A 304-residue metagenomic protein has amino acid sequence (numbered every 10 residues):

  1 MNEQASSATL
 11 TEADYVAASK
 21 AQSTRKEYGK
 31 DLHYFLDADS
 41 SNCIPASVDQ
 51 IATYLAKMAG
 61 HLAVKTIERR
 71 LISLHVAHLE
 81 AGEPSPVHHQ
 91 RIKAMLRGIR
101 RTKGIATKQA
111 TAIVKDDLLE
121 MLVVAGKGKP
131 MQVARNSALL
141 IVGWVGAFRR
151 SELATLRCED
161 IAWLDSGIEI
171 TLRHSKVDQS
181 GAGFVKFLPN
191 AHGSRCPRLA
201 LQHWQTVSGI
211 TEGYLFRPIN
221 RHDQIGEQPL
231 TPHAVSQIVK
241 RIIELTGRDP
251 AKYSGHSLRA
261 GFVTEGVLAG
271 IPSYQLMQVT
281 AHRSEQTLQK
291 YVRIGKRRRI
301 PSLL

Functional and structural regions predicted by a protein language model:
M1-L304: Extended, non-catalytic subsegments within catalytic or DNA/protein-binding/adaptor domains
